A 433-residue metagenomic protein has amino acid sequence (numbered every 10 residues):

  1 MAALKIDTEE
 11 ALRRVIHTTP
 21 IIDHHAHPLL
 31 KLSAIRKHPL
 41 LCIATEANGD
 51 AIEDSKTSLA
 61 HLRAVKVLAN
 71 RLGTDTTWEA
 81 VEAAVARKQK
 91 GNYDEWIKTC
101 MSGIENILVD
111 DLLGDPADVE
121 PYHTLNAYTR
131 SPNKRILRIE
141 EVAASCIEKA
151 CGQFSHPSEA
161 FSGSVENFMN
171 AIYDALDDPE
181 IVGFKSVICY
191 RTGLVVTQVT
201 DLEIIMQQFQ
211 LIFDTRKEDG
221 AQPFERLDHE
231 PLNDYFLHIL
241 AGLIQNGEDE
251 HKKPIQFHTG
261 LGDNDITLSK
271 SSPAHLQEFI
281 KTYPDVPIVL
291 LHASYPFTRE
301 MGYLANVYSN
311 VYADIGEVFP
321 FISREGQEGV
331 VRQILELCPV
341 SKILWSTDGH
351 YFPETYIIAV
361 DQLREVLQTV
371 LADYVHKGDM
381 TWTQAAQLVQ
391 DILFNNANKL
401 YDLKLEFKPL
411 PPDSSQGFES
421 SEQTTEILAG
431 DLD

Functional and structural regions predicted by a protein language model:
A2-H24, R36-H38, C42-R71, D75 (+3 more regions): Mid-to-C-terminal alpha-helical segments outside catalytic/metal-binding sites
A2-T18, L30, K185, D228-E248 (+12 more regions): Metal-centered catalytic cores of metalloenzymes
A2-Y235: Mid-domain alpha/beta scaffold segments of enzyme catalytic cores
H25, I107, F184, H258 (+4 more regions): Divalent metal-coordination and catalytic microenvironments
L113, E141, I188-Y190, T259-D263 (+3 more regions): Active-site-proximal loop/turn and secondary-structure-junction residues that shape catalytic pockets, frequently
A160-S186, G193-V311, G326-L344, Q362: Histidine/acidic residue-rich metal-binding segments in metalloenzymes
V311-I315, P409: Short hydrophobic/aromatic-enriched beta-strand-loop microsegments
A313, F321-V375: C-terminal hydrophobic structural anchor segments that stabilize assembly/packing rather than catalytic chemistry
